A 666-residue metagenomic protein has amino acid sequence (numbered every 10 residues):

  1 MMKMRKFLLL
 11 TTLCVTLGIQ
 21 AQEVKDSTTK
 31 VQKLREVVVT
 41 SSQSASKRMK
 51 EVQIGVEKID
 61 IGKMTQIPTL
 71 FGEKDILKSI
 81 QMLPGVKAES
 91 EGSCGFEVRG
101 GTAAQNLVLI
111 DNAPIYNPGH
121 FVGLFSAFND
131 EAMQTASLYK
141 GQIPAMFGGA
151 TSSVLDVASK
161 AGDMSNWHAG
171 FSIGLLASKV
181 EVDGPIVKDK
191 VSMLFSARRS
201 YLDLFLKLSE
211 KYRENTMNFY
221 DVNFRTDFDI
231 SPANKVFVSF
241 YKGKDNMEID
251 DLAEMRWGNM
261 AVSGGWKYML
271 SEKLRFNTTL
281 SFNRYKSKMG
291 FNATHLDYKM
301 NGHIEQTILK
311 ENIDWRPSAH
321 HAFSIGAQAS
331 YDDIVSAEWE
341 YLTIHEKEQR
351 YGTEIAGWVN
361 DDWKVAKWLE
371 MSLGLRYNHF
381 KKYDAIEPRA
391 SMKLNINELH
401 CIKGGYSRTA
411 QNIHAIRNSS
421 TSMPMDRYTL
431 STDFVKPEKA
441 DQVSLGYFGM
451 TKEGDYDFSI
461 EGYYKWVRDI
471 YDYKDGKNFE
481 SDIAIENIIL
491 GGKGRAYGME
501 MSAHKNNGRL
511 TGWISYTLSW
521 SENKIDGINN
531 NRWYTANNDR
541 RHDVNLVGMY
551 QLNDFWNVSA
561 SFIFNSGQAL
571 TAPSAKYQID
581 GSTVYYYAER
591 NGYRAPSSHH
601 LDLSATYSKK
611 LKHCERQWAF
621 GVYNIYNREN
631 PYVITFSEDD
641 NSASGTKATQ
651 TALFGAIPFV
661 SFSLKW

Functional and structural regions predicted by a protein language model:
Q22-Q66, L77, A103, M269 (+1 more regions): Short, acidic, small-residue-rich periplasmic hinge/interaction motif at the N-terminus of Gram-negative outer-membrane
E23-K25, A233-Q306, H345-E348: Flexible loop and strand-edge segments within Gram-negative outer membrane beta-barrel domains
E51-A104, I110-D130, Q134-I143, K160: Periplasmic N-terminal accessory/gating domains of Gram-negative outer-membrane beta-barrel systems
L107, T135-M146, S152-K160, W167-D229 (+1 more regions): Predominantly transmembrane beta-strands of Gram-negative outer membrane beta-barrel pores used for transport
M255-W257, G265-M269, C401, R408-W466 (+3 more regions): Outer-membrane beta-barrel signature, preferentially recognizing the C-terminal barrel domain of Gram-negative
Q306-K310, E348-A356, K436, E453-W513 (+2 more regions): Outer membrane beta-barrel strand-and-loop segments of large Gram-negative receptors, especially TonB-dependent
K364-A366, Y464-W466, I489-S574: Gram-negative outer-membrane beta-barrel transporters
F555, F564-G581, P596-H600, T606-W666: C-terminal beta-signal and adjacent terminal beta-strands/loops of Gram-negative outer-membrane beta-barrel proteins
